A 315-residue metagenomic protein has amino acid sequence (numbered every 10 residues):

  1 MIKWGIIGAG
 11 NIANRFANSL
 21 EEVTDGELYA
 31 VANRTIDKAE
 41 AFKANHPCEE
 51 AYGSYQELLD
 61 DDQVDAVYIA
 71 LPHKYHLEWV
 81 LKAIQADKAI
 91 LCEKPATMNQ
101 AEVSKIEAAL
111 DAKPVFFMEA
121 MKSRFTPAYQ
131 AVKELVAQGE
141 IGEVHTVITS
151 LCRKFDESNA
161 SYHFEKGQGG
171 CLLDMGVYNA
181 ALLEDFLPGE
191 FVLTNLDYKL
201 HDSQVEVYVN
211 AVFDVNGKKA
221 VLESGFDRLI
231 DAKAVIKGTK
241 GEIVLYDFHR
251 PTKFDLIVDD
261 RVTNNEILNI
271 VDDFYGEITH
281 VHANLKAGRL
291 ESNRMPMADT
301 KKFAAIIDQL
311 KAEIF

Functional and structural regions predicted by a protein language model:
M1-H46: N-terminal Rossmann-like dinucleotide-binding module
E27-A30, D65-V67, G169-G170: Short active-site oxyanion
C48-Y55: Conserved SAM-binding strand-loop segment of SAM-dependent methyltransferases
A66-H73, L77-M121: Beta-strand-loop-alpha-helix segment that lines the small-molecule cofactor/substrate pocket of alpha/beta enzymes
A66-Y68, H280-F315: C-terminal helix-rich "cap/oligomerization" subdomain common to oxidoreductases
S123-T194: Predominantly a Rossmann-like dinucleotide-binding segment in NAD(P)-dependent oxidoreductases
A181-K253, V281-A287: Contiguous beta-strand/loop segments that form the cofactor/metal-binding neighborhood of enzyme cores
I267-T279, M295: Active-site loop of classical SDR/Rossmann-like NAD(P)-dependent oxidoreductases, centered on the catalytic Tyr-X3-Lys
